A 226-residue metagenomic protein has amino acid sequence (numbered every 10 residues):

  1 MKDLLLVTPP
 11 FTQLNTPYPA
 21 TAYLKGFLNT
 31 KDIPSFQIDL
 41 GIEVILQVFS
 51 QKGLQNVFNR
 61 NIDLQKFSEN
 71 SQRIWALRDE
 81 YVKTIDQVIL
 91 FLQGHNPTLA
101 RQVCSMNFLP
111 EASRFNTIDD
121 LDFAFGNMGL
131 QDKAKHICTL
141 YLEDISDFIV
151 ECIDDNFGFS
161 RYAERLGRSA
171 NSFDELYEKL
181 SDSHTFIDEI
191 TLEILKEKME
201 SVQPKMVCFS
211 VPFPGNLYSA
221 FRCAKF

Functional and structural regions predicted by a protein language model:
M1-F226: A short, structured N-terminal alpha-helical element that caps or precedes a catalytic domain
